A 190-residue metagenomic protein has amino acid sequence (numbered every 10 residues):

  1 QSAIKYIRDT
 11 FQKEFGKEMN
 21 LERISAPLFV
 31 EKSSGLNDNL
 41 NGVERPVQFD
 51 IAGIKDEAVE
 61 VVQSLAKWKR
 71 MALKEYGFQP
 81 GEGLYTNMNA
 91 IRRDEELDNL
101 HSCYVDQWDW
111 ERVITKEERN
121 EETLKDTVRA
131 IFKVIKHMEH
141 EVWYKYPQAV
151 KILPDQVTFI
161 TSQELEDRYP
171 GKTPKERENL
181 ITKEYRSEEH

Functional and structural regions predicted by a protein language model:
Q1-H101, D109-V113: Class II aminoacyl-tRNA synthetase-like tRNA-binding/catalytic domains
Y6, T10, D126-H137: Long, highly charged amphipathic alpha-helices
E14, T127, R168: Residues that form generic nucleotide/phosphate-binding pockets
K32, E189-H190: Intrinsic disorder/low-complexity segments enriched in polar/small residues
D98-C103, E178-L180: Short, flexible, solvent-exposed loop/turn segments with mixed acidic/basic and small polar residues
T115-E117, E121-K125: Well-ordered alpha/beta subsegment
A130-E189: Metal-assisted phosphate- and nucleotidyl-transfer catalytic regions
